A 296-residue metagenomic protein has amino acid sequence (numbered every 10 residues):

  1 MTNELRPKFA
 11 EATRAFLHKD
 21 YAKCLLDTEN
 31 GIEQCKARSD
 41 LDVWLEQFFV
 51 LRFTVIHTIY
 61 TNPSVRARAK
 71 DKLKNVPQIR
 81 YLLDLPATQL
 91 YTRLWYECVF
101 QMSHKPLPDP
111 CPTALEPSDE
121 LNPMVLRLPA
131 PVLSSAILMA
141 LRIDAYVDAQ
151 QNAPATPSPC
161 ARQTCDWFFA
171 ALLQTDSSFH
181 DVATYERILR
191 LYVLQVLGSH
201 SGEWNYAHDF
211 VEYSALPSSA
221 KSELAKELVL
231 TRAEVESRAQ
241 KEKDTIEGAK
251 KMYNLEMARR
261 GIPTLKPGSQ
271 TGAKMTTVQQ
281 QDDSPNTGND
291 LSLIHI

Functional and structural regions predicted by a protein language model:
M1, L115-P117, A249-S292: Fungal intrinsically disordered, low-complexity polar regions
M1-D109: Extreme N-terminal segments of fungal proteins
S39-W44, S178, E223-E227: Acidic, Ser/Thr-rich low-complexity linear motifs
F53-R68, A145-D148, G202, R232-R260: Alpha-helical linker/edge segments of TPR/alpha-solenoid repeat scaffolds and analogous pre-/post-domain helices
V55, M139, Q195-V196, L224-R238: TPR/TPR-like alpha-solenoid repeats
V99-K221: Extended, charged alpha-helical interaction scaffolds
I294-I296: Conserved small/polar residues in nucleotide/adenosyl-binding loops
